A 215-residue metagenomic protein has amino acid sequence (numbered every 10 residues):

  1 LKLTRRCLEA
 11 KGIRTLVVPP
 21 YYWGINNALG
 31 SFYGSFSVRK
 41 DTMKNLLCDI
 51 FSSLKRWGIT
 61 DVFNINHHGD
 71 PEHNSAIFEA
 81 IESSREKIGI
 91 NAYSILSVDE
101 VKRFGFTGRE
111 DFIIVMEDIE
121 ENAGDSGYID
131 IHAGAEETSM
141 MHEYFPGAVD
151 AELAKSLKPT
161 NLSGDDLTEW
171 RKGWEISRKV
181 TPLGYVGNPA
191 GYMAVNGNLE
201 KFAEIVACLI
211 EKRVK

Functional and structural regions predicted by a protein language model:
L1-D41, N45-D61, H67-K215: Extended, histidine- and acidic-residue-enriched regions that form the cofactor-binding/catalytic faces
